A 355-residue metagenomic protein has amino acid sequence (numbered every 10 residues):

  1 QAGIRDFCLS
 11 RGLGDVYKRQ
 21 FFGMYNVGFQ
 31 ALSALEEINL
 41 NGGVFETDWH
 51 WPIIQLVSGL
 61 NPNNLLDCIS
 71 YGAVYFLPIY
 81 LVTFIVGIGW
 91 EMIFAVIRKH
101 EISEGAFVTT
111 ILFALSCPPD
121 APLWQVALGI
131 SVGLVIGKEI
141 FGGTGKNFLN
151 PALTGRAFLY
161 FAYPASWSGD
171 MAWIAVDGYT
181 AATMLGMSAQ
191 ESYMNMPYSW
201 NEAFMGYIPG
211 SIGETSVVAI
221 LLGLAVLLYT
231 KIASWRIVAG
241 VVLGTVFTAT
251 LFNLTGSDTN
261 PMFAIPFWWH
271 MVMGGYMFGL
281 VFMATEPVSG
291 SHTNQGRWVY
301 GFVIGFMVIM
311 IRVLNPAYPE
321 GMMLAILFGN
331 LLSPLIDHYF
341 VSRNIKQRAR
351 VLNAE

Functional and structural regions predicted by a protein language model:
A2-L13, Y17: Single conserved hydrophobic/aromatic residue that forms the stacking wall/gate of nucleotide- or nucleobase-binding
G14-R19, P78-E91, A106-T110, A114 (+15 more regions): Alpha-helical transmembrane segments in multi-pass membrane proteins
N26-I53, S168-G186: Interfacial/capping segments of alpha-helical transmembrane domains
S70-T83, D120-L128, A203, I208-V217 (+1 more regions): Structural signature of hydrophobic alpha-helical transmembrane segments
V86-K99, V135-G145, L222-K231, V281-G290: C-terminal ends of transmembrane helices
E101-A175: Membrane-interface helix-loop-helix junctions at boundaries between adjacent transmembrane segments
A127, F148-A152, W268-G274, R297 (+1 more regions): Loop-to-transmembrane alpha-helix initiation sites
G142-L221: Long hydrophobic alpha-helical segments that form multi-pass transmembrane helix bundles in integral membrane proteins
